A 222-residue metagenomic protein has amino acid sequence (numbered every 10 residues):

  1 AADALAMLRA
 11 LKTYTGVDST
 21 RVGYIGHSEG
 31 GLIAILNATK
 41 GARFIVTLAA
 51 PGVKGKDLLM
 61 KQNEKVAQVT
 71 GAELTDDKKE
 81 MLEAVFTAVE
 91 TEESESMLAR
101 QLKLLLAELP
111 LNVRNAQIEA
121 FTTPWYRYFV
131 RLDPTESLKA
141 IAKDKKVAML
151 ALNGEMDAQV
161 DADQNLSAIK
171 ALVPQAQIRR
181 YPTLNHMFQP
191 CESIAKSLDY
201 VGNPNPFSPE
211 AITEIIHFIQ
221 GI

Functional and structural regions predicted by a protein language model:
A1-Y14: Alpha/beta-hydrolase active-site loop
G16-S28: Alpha/beta-hydrolase fold nucleophile elbow
G26-L36: Glycine-rich nucleophile elbow surrounding the catalytic serine of serine-hydrolase chemistry
L48-A140: Accessory cap/linker subdomain of secreted extracellular hydrolases
K145, A151-N153: Short beta-strand/loop motif that positions the catalytic acidic residue of the alpha/beta-hydrolase fold
M156-V160, H186: Acidic catalytic loop of the alpha/beta-hydrolase fold
V160-L172: Short alpha-helix in the alpha/beta-hydrolase fold that links the catalytic acid
L184-F188, E192-I222: Catalytic active-site module of serine/aspartate enzymes centered on a nucleophile-bearing elbow/loop
